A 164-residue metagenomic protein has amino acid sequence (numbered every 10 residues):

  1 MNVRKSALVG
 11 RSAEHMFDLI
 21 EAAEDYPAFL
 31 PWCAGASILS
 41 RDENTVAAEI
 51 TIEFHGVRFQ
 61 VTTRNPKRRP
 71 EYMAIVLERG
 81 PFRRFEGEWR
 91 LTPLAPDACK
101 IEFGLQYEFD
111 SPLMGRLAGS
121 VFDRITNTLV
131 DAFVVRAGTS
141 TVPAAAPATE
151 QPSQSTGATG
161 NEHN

Functional and structural regions predicted by a protein language model:
M1-E43, P143, S153, A158-N164: Hydrophobic ligand-binding cavity/cleft-lining segments
K5-A7, A36, V61-P66, E86-P93 (+1 more regions): Hydrophobic/aromatic beta-strand elements that line small-molecule binding cavities or substrate pockets in beta-rich
V9-A13, I52-G56, K67-R69, P81-R83 (+2 more regions): Beta-strand elements of well-folded, non-transmembrane domains
A13, S40-N44, P66-P70, R90-K100: A short, structured loop/turn motif at beta-sheet edges
M16-I20, Y26, A48, I101-F103 (+1 more regions): Hydrophobic pocket/interface hotspot
S37-R79, A132, R136, E162: Glycine-rich portal/gate segments that line the openings of hydrophobic small-molecule binding cavities
V76-T128, N164: Beta-strand/loop substructures that line and gate deep hydrophobic ligand-binding cavities in soluble
F109-N164: A conserved amphipathic terminal alpha-helix motif
